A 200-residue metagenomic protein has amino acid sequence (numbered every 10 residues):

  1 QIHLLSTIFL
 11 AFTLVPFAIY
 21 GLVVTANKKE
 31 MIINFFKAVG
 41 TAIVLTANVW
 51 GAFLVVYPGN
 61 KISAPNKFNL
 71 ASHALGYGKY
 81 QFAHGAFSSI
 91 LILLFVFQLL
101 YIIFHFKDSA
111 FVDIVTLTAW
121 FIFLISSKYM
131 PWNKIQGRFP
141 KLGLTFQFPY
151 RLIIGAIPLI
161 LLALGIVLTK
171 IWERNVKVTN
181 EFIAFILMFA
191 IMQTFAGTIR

Functional and structural regions predicted by a protein language model:
Q1-I199: Membrane-embedded transmembrane-helix bundle of lipid-linked glycan/lipid transferases
